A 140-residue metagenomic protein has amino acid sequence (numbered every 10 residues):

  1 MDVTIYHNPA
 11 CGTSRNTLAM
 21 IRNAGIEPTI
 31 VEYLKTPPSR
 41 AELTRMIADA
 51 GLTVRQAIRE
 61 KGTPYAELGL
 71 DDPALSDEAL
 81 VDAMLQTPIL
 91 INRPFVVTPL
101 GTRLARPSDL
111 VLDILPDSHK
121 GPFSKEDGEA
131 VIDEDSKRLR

Functional and structural regions predicted by a protein language model:
M1-A24, P28-Y33: Local sequence-structure signature of Cys/Sec-based thiol-disulfide redox active-site neighborhoods
Y33-R140: Thiol/selenol-based redox catalytic cores and closely related redox-interacting motifs
